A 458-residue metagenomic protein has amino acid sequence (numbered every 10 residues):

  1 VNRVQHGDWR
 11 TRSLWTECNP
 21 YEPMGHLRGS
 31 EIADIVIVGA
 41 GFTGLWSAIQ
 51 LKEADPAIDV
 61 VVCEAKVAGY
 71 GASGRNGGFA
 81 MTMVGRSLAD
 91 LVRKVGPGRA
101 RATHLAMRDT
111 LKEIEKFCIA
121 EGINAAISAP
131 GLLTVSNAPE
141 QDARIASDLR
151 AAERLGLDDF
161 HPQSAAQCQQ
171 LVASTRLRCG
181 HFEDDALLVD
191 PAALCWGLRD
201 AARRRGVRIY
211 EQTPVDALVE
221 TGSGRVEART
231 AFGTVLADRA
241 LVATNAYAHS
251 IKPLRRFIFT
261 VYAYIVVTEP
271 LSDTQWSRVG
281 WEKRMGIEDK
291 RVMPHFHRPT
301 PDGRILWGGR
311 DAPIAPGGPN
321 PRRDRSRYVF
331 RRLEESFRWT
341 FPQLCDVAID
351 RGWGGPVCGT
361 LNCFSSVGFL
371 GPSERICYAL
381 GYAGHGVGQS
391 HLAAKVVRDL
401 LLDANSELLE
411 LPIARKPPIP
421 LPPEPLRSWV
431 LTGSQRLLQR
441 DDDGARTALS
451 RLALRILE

Functional and structural regions predicted by a protein language model:
V1-I35, E53-A54, I58-D59: Extreme N-terminal leader/targeting segments of oxidoreductases
G39-L45, A65: Glycine-rich Rossmann-fold phosphate-binding loop(s) that bind the pyrophosphate of adenine dinucleotide cofactors
K52, Q389-E410: Internal hydrophobic alpha-helix adjacent to the cofactor/substrate pocket in enzyme cavities
K52-R75: Glycine-rich FAD pyrophosphate-binding loop
M83-A165: Dinucleotide-binding Rossmann-like beta1-alpha1 core, especially the glycine-rich loop that anchors the ADP
K116, A120-S128, V215-A217, S223-G224 (+3 more regions): Active-site substrate-recognition segment that forms the wall of the catalytic cavity or substrate channel
A143, R150-R154, T175-D238: Helical element adjacent to the flavin cofactor pocket in flavoenzyme catalytic cores
L400-Q435: Active-site-proximal substrate-binding core of FAD-dependent oxidoreductases
